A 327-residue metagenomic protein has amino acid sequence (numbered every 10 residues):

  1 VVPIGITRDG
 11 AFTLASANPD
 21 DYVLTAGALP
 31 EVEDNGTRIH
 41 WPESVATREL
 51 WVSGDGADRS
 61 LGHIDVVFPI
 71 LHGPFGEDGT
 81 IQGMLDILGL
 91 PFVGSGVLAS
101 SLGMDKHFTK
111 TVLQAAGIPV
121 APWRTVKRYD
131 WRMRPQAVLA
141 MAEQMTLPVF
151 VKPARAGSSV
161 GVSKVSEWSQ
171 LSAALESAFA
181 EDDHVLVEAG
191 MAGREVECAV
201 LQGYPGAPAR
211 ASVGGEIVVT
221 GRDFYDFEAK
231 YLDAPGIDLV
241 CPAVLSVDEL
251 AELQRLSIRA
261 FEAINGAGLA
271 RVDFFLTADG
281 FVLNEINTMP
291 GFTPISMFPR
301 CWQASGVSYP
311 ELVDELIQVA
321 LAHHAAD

Functional and structural regions predicted by a protein language model:
V1, P91-F92, V120, V149 (+1 more regions): Hydrophobic beta-strand scaffold residues
V1-F108, V112-A115, V126-A140, V319 (+1 more regions): ATP-binding N-terminal substructure of ATP-dependent carboxylate-amine bond-forming enzymes
S16-D20, F224-L232, T288: Short, flexible, mixed-charge acidic loops at enzyme active sites
A57-L61, S100-R194, Y204-P205: Active-site nucleotide/adenylate-binding loops and adjacent lid/helix of ATP-dependent enzymes
G83-F92, E167-S172, A304-S305: A glycine- and small-aliphatic-rich helix-loop capping segment at beta-alpha/alpha-beta transitions that lines
S163-R255, L276, F281-V282: Phosphate-binding site of ATP-dependent enzymes
V244-D327: ATP-dependent carboxylate activation and anion-phosphoryl transfer catalytic cores that bind Mg-ATP to form
